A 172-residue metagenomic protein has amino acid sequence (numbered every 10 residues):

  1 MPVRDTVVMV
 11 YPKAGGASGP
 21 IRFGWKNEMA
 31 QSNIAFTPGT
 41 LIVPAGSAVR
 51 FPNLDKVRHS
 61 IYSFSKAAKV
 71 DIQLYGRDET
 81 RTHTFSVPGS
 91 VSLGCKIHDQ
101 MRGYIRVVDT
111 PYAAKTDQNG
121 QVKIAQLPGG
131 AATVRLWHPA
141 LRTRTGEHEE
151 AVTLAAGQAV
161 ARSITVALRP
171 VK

Functional and structural regions predicted by a protein language model:
M1-K172: Extracytoplasmic copper-binding redox domains, predominantly the cupredoxin/blue-copper superfamily
